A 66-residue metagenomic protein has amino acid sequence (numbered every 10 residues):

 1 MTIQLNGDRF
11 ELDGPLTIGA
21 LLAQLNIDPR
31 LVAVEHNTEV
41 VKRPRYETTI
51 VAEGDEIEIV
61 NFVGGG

Functional and structural regions predicted by a protein language model:
M1-G65: Ubiquitin-like/PB1-type beta-grasp interaction modules and other compact soluble beta-rich domains
